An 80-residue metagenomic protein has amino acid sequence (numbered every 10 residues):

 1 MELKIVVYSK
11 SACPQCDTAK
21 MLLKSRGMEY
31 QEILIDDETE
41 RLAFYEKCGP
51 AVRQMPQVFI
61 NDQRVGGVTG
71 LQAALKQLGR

Functional and structural regions predicted by a protein language model:
M1-E29: Local sequence-structure signature of Cys/Sec-based thiol-disulfide redox active-site neighborhoods
P14, T39, G66: Short alpha-helical
T18, E40, G70: Residue-level recognition of oxygen-bearing side chains
S25, C48-P50, A74-R80: Rhodanese-like catalytic fold shared by cysteine-dependent sulfurtransferases and DSP/PTP-type phosphatases
Y30-E32, R64: Conserved beta-strand scaffold positions in the cores of enzyme catalytic domains, especially in NTP/NDP-utilizing
L34-R53: Thioredoxin-like thiol-disulfide oxidoreductase module
C48-V58, V68-T69: Structural micro-motif
I60-R80: Non-catalytic, surface beta->alpha helical segment in thiol-disulfide oxidoreductase systems
